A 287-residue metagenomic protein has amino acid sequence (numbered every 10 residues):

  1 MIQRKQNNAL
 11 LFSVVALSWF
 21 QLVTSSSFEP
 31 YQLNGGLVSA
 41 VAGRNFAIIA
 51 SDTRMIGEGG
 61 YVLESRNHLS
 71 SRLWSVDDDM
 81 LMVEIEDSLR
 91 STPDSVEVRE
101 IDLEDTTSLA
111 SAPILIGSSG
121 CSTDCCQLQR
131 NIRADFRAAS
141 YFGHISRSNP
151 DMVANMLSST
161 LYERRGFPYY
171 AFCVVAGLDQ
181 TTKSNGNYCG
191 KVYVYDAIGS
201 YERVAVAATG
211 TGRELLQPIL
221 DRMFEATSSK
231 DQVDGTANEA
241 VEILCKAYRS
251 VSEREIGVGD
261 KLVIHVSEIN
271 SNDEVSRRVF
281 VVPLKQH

Functional and structural regions predicted by a protein language model:
I2, F12-H287: Long, low-complexity N-terminal extensions
K5-N8: Intrinsically disordered, low-complexity polyampholyte segments enriched for Lys and acidic residues
